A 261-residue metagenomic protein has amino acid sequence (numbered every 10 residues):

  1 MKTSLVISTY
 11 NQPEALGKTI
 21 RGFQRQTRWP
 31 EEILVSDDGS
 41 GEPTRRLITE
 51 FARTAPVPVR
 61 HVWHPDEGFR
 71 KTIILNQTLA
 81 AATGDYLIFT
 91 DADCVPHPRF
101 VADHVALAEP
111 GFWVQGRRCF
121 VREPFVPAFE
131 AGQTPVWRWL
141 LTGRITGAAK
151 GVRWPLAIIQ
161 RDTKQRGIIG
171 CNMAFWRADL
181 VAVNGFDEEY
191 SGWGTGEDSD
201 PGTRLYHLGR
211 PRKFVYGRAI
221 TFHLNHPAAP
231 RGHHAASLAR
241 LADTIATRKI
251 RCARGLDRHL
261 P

Functional and structural regions predicted by a protein language model:
K2-S4, E32, D200: Cell-envelope/extracellular polymer assembly enzymes that use nucleotide-activated donors
R21-P30: Short, acidic, metal-binding catalytic loop of nucleotide-sugar glycosyltransferases
W29, D37-I48, G68, C94: A conserved acidic beta->alpha catalytic loop
P65-A82, R99: Glycine-rich, basic loop-to-helix element that forms the pyrophosphate-binding segment of sugar-nucleotide handling
L87: Short aromatic/hydrophobic "clamp" motif used to bind/position activated sugar donors
R99-W137: Conserved donor NDP-sugar-binding/catalytic core segment of glycosyltransferases
T134-Q165: Short, flexible, basic/aromatic active-site loop/helix in glycosyltransferases
E189-P261: C-terminal catalytic/acceptor-binding lobe
